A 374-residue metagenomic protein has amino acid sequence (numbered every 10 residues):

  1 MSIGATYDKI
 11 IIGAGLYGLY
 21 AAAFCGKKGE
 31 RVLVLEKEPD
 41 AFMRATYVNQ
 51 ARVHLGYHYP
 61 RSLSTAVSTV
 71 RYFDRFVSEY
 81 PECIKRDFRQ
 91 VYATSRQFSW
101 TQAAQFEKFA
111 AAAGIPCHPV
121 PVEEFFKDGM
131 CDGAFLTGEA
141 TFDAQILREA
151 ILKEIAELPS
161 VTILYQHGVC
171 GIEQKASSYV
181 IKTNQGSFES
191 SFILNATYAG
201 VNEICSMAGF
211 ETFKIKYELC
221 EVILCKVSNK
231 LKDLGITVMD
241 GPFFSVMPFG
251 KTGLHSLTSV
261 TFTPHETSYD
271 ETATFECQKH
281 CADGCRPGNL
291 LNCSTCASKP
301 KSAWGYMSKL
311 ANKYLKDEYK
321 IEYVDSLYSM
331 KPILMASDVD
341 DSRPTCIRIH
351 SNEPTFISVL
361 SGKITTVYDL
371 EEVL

Functional and structural regions predicted by a protein language model:
Y7-L33: N-terminal Rossmann-like FAD-binding beta1-loop-alpha1 element of flavoenzymes
G26-Y47: Glycine-rich FAD pyrophosphate-binding loop
F42, S190-M239, F249-H255, C277: Central helical "cap/lid" subdomain
Q50-D132: Dinucleotide-binding Rossmann-like beta1-alpha1 core, especially the glycine-rich loop that anchors the ADP
I84-T94, P119-P159, V180-I181, N352-L360: Helix-loop-beta segment of a Rossmann-like dinucleotide-binding subdomain
F135-F192, A196-S206, V367-V373: Helical element adjacent to the flavin cofactor pocket in flavoenzyme catalytic cores
T252, F262-M330: Flavin-binding catalytic cores
G305-L374: C-terminal catalytic lobe of FAD-dependent flavoproteins
